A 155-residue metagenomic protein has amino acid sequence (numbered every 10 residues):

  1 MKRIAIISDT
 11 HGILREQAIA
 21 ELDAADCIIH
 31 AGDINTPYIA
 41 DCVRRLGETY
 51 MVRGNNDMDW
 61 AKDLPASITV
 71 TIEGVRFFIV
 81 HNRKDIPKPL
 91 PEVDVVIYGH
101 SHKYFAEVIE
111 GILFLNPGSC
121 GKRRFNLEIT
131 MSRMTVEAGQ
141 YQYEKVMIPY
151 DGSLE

Functional and structural regions predicted by a protein language model:
M1-T49, D57-A66, L127-I129, S153-E155: N-terminal active-site segment of His-dependent metallophosphoesterases
S8-G12, G32-I34, N55-D57, N82-K84 (+2 more regions): Active-site metal-binding loops of divalent metal-dependent hydrolases
P37, P65, P87-P91, P117 (+1 more regions): Proline-rich intrinsically disordered, low-complexity coils
Y50, T71, R76-Y143: Conserved beta-sheet core of the metallophosphoesterase superfamily
Y143-E155: Short, solvent-exposed aromatic-acidic interface loops
